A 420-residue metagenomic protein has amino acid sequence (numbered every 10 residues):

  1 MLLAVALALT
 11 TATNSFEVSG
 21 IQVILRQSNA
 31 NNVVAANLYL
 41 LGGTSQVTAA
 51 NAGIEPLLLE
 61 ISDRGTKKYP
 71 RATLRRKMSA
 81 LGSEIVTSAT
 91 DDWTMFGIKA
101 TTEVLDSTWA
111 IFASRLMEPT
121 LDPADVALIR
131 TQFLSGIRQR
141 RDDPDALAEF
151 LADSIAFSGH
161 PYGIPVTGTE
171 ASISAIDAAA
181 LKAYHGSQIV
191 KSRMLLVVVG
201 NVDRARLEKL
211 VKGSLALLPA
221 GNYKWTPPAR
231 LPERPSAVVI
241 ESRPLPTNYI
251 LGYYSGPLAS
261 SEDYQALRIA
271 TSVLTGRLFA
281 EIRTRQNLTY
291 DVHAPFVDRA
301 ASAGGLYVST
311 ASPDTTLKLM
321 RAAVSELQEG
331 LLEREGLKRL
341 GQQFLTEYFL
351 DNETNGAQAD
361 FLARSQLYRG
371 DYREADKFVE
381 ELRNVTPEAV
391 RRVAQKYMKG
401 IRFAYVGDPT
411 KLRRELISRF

Functional and structural regions predicted by a protein language model:
M1-A8: Bacterial N-terminal signal peptides
L9-V33: N- or domain-start disorder-to-order transition segments that initiate the globular core
R26, A30-L57, R71-M117, R130 (+6 more regions): M16 family metallopeptidases and their MPP-like homologs
S28-N31, N37-G42, Y223-R277: His/Glu-based metal-binding/catalytic segments typifying zinc-dependent metallopeptidases
L57-I61, A270: Active-site His/Glu-centered metal-binding helix of metallohydrolases
P70, R204-E208, E262, R413-L416: Extracytoplasmic/secreted cell-surface and envelope-processing proteins
A100, F133-R140, R230-R243, Q343-D351: Short, conserved secondary-structure transition motifs
F150, A178-S214: Non-catalytic, conformational "gating/processing" segments within enzyme and secreted inhibitor domains
